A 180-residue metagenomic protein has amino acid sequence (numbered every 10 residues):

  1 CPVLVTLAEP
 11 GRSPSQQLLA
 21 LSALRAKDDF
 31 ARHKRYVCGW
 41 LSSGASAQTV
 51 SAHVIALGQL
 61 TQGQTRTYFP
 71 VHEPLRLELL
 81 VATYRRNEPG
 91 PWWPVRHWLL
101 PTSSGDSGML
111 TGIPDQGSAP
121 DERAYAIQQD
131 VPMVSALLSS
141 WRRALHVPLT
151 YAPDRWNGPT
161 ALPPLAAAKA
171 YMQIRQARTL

Functional and structural regions predicted by a protein language model:
L4-R12, L21-L24, R35-L180: A contiguous, surface-oriented mixed alpha/beta subdomain in the mid-to-C-terminal portion of proteins that forms
Q17-A31: N-terminal accessory/precursor segments of enzymes
